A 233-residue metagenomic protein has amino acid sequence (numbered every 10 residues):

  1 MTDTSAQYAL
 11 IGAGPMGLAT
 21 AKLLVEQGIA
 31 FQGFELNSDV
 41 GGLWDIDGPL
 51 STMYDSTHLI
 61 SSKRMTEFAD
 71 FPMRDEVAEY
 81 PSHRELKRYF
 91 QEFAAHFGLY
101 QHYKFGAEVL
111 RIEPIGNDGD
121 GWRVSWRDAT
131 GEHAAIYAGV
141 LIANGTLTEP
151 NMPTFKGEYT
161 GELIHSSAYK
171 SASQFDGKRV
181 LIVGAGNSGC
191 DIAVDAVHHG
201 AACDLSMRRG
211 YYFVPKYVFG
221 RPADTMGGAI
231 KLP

Functional and structural regions predicted by a protein language model:
T2-V40, Q91, A134-A135, V140-P233: Rossmann-like dinucleotide-binding core of oxidoreductases
V25, R64, A95: Short polybasic/polar patches that bind polyanions
L36-S38, L43-E92, S206-P233: Glycine-rich active-site loop/strand segments that organize a redox cofactor
T57-I60, G98, T154-Y159: Short, conserved catalytic or adaptor-binding loops enriched in Gly and charged residues
M65, Y103-K104, L163-I164: Conserved beta-strand scaffold positions in the cores of enzyme catalytic domains, especially in NTP/NDP-utilizing
A69-P72, A107, E113, S167-A168 (+1 more regions): Residues at the C-termini of beta-strands that transition into short coil/loop
E76-T148: Feature captures the FAD/FMN-dependent oxidoreductase FAD-binding
